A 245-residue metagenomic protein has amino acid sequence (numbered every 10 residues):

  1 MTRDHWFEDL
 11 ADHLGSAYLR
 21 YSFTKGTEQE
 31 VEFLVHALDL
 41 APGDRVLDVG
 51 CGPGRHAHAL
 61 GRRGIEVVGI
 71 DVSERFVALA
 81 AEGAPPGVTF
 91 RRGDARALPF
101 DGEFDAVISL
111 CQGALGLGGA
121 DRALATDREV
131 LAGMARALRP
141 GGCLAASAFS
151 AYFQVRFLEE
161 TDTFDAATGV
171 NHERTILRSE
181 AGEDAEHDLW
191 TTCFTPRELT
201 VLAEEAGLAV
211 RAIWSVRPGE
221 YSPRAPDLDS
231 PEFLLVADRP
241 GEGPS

Functional and structural regions predicted by a protein language model:
M1-D44: Conserved class I S-adenosyl-L-methionine
G50: Conserved S-adenosyl-L-methionine
G54-A97: Class I SAM-dependent methyltransferase SAM/SAH-binding core
A97-A106: A short acidic, Gly/Pro-enriched loop at the edge of an enzyme's catalytic core that lines a small-molecule cofactor
D105-A125: A short SAM/SAH-binding and catalytic strip from SAM-dependent methyltransferases
A125-P140: A short glycine-rich, Lys/Arg-flanked "PGG" loop and its adjoining helix->strand segment in the class I
G141-E204: SAM-dependent methyltransferase
E198, L202-S245: C-terminal lobe and adjacent flexible extensions of AdoMet/dcAdoMet transferase-like proteins
